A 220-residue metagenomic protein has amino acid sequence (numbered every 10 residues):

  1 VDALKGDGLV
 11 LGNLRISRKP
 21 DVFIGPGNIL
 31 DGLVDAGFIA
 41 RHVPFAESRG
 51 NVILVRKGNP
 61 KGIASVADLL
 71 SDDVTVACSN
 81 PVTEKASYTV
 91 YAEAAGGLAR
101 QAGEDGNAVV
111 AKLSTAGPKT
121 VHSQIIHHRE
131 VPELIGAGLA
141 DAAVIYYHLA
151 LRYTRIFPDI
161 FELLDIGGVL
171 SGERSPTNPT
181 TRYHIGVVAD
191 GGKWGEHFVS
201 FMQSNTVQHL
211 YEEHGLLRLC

Functional and structural regions predicted by a protein language model:
V1-G6: A short beta-strand-loop structural module common to alpha/beta enzyme folds
D7, R18-K19, G27-N28, G32-V34 (+2 more regions): Exported/periplasmic ABC-transporter solute-binding proteins
V10: Ligand-binding grooves and catalytic loops that recognize ribose/phosphate and carbohydrate rings, and esterified lipid
L14, D21, H42-A46, N51: Short, glycine-/small- and polar/acidic-enriched structural segments that line small-molecule recognition paths
I39-A40, L217: Short coil/loop linkers at secondary-structure junctions
A40-H42, G106-N107: Short, flexible segments with low predicted structural confidence
